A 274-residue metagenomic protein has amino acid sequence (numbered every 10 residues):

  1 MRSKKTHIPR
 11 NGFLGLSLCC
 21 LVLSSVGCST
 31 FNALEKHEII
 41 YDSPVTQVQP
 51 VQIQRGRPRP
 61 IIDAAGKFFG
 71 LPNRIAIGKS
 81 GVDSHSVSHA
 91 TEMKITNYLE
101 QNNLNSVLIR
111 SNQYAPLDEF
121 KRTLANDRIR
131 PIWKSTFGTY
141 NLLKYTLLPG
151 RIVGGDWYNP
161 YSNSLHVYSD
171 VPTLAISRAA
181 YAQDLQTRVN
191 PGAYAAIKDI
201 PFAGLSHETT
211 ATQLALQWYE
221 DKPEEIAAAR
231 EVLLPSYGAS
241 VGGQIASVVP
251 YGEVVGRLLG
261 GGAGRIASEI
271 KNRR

Functional and structural regions predicted by a protein language model:
S3-L16: Bacterial N-terminal signal peptides that target proteins for export
G15-S25: Bacterial N-terminal signal peptides
C28-L142: A metal-dependent hydrolase signature that marks the N-terminal structural subdomain at the beginning of catalytic folds
I77-S86, S164-D170, A196-L205: Second-shell loop/turn segments in exported
P116-A175: Active-site scaffold of zinc-dependent metalloenzymes
H166-P191: Active-site recognition of the HExxH zinc-binding catalytic motif
L185-T209: Post-HEXXH active-site segment of zinc metalloproteases
I197-G204, Y219-R274: Long, well-structured alpha-helical subdomains associated with metal-dependent extracellular/ecto-lumenal hydrolases
